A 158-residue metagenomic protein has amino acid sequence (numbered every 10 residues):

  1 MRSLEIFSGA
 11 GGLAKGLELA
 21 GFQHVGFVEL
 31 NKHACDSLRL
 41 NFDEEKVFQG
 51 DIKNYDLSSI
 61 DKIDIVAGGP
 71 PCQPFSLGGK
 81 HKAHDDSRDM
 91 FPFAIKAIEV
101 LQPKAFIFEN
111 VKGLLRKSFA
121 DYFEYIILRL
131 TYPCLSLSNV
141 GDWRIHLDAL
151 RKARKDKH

Functional and structural regions predicted by a protein language model:
M1-K46: Conserved S-adenosyl-L-methionine
S3, V66, F106: Receiver (REC) domain switch-region micro-motif
N31, F48-N54, H146: Conserved acidic residues
L40, G68, E99-V100: Solvent-exposed polar/charged
G50, G68, F108: Short glycine/serine/threonine-enriched helix-capping/active-site loop that flanks the nucleotide-sugar donor pocket
Y55-I63, F75-H158: Class I S-adenosyl-L-methionine
I63-G69: Short SAM/SAH-binding signature in class I
P70-P74: Oxyanion-hole/transition-state-stabilizing segment in secreted/luminal serine hydrolases and related acyltransferases
